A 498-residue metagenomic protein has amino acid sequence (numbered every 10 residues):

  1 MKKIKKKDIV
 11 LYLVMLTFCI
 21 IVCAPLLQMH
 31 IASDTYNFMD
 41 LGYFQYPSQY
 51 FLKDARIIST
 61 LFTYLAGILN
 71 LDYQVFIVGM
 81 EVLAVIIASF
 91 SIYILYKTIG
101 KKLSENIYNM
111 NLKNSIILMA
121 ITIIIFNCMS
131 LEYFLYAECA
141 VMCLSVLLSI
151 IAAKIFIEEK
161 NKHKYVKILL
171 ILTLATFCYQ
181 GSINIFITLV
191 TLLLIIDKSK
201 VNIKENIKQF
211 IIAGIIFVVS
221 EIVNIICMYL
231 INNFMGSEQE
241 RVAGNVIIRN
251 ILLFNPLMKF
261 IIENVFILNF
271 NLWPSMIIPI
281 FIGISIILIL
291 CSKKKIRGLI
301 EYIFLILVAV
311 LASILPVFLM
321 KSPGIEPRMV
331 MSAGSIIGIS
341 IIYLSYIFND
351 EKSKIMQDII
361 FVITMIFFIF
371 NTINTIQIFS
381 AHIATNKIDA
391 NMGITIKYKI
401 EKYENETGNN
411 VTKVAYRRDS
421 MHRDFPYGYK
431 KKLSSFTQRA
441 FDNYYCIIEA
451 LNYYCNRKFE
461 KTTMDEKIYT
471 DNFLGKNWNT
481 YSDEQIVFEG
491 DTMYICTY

Functional and structural regions predicted by a protein language model:
K2-I57, L61-T63, G67-I117, I203-N206 (+8 more regions): Intrinsically disordered, polar/acidic, low-complexity terminal segments
C23, L71, F210-F281, V317: Membrane-lumen/periplasm interface segments of specific transmembrane helices in polyprenyl phosphate-linked
L52, R56, N111-I157, F177-C178 (+2 more regions): Membrane-interface micro-motifs in multi-pass membrane enzymes
A120, K294-L319, I366: Transmembrane alpha-helix segments characteristic of polytopic inner-membrane glycan-assembly/cell-envelope
S149-Y165, D197-V201: Membrane-interface transmembrane helices that cradle and orient dolichyl/undecaprenyl
K164-Q180, I185-T191: Membrane-interface alpha helices of multi-pass inner-membrane proteins
I185-V218: Perimembrane helix-loop-helix junctions
W273-L299: Hydrophobic, aromatic-rich transmembrane alpha-helices and their immediate juxtamembrane boundary segments
